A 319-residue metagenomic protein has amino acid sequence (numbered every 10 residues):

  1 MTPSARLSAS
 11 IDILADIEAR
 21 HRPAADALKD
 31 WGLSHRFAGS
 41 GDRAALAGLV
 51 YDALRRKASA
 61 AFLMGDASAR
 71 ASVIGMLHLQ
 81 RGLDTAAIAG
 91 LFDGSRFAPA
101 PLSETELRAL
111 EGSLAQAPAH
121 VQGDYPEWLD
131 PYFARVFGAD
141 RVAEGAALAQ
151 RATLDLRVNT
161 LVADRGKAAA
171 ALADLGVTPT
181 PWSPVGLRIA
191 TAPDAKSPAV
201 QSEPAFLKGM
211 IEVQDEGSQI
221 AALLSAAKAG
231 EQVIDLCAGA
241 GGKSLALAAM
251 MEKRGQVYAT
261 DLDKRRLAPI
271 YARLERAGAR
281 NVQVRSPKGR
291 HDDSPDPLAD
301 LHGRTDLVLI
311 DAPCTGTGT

Functional and structural regions predicted by a protein language model:
M1-T319: S-adenosylmethionine
